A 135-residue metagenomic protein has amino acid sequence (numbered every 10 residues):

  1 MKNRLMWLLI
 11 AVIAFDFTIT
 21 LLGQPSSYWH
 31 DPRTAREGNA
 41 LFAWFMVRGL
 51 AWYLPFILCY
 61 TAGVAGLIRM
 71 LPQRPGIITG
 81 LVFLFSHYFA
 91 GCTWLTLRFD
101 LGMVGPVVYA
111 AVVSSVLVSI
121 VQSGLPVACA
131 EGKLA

Functional and structural regions predicted by a protein language model:
M1-A135: Hydrophobic alpha-helical segments at protein termini of multi-pass membrane proteins
